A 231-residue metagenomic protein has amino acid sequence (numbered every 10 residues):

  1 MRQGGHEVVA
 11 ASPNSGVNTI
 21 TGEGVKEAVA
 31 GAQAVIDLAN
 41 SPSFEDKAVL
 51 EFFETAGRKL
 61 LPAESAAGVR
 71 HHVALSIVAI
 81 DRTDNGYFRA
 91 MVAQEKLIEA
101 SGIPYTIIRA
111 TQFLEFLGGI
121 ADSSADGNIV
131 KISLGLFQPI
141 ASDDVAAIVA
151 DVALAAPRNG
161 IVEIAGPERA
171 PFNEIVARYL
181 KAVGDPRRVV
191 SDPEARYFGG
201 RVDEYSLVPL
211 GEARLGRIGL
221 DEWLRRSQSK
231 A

Functional and structural regions predicted by a protein language model:
M1-E7, E23, S65-R70, D81-R188 (+3 more regions): Oxidoreductase cofactor-interface core, primarily capturing Rossmann-like NAD(P)-dependent enzymes
Q3-A67, I77-G86: NAD(P)H-binding glycine-rich loop region in Rossmannoid oxidoreductase-like domains and their noncatalytic homologs
G22, L50, E54, D143 (+2 more regions): Electropositive phosphate-/nucleotide-binding environments in soluble metabolic enzymes
G31-A34, D151, K181, R226-S229: Residues within well-ordered alpha-helical secondary structure of globular protein domains
A39, V73-S76, R109-T111: Active-site beta-alpha turn of Rossmann-fold NAD(P)-dependent dehydrogenases/reductases
E212-A231: Amphipathic terminal alpha-helices
